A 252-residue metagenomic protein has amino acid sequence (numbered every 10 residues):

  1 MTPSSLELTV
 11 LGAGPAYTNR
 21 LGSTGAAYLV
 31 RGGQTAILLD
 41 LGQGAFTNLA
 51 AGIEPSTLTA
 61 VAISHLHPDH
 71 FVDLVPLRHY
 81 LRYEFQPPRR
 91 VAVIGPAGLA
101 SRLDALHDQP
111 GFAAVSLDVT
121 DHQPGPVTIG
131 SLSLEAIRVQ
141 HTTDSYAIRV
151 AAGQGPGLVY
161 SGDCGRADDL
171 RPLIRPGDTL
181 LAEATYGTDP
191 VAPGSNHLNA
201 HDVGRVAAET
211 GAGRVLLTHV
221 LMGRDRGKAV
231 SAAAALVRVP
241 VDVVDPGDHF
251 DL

Functional and structural regions predicted by a protein language model:
M1-S56, S145-G162, T179: Conserved beta-strand hairpin/beta-sheet module of binuclear metal-dependent hydrolase folds, prominently
R20-L21, V115, V191-N196: Short, solvent-exposed loop/turn segments at secondary-structure boundaries
L38-G42, T59-D69, P96, L158-G162 (+3 more regions): Active-site neighborhood of phospho(di)ester-bond hydrolases with catalytic His/Asp-centered motifs
G44-A92, D178: Active-site metal-binding motif and surrounding structural segment of the metallo-beta-lactamase
D73-L81, L106, D225-A233: Metal-dependent catalytic neighborhoods of phosphoester/phosphodiester hydrolases
Y83-P87, P110-A114, A235-P240: Short helix-capping segments at alpha-helix termini
R90-S145, A152: Metallo-beta-lactamase
A167-D251: Cap/insert and terminal regions of metallo-dependent hydrolase folds
